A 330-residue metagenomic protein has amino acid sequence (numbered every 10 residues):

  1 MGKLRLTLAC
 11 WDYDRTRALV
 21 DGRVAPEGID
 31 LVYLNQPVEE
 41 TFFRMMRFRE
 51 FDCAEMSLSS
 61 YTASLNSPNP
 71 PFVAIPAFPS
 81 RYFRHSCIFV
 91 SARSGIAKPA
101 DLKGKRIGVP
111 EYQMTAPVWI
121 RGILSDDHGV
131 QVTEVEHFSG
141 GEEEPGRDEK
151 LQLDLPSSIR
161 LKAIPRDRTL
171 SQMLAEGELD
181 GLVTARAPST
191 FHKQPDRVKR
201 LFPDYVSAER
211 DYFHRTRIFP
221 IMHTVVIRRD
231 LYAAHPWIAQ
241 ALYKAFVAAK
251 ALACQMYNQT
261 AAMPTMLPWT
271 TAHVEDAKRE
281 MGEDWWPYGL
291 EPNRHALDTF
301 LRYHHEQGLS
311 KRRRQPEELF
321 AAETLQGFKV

Functional and structural regions predicted by a protein language model:
M1, R5-V20: Short, extreme N-terminal leader segments that mark the start of a protein/domain
M1-T7, I96-R106, E280-M281: Immediate post-signal peptide segment of exported/extracytoplasmic ligand-binding proteins
D14-G146: Short, glycine-/small- and polar/acidic-enriched structural segments that line small-molecule recognition paths
Y33-R44, A97, V135-A175, Q315-L325: Short helix-initiation/N-cap motifs at beta->coil->alpha
R147-N258: Pocket-lining segment of extracytoplasmic ligand-binding domains
V226, L231-E306: Secondary-structure end/capping motifs
G289-V330: Long, low-complexity C-terminal extensions of enzymes
